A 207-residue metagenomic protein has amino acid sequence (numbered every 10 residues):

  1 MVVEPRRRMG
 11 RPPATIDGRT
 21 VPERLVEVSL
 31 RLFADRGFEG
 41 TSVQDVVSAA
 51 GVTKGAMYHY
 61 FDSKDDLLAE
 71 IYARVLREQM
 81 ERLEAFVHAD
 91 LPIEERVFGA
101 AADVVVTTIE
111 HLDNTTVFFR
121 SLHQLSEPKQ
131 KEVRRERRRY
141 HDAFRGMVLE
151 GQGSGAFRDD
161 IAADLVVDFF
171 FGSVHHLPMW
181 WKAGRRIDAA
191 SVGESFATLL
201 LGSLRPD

Functional and structural regions predicted by a protein language model:
M1-T20: N-terminal intrinsically disordered/low-complexity leader segments
R24, V28, L32-D66, E70: Helix-turn-helix
F38-E39, F157, R186: Conserved hydrophobic residue
E70, E84-N114, A163-F170, G193: Hydrophobic alpha-helical connector segments
R77-M80, E84, E110, P128-S154 (+3 more regions): Amphipathic alpha-helical packing segments from all-alpha helical-bundle domains
F86, D90, F119-L122, W181-G184: Secondary-structure edge/capping motif, primarily at the C-terminal ends of alpha-helices and the immediately following
R96, I109-P128, M179: Amphipathic alpha-helical segments used for helix-helix packing
V106-E110, V117, G146, E150 (+2 more regions): Amphipathic C-terminal alpha-helical segment
